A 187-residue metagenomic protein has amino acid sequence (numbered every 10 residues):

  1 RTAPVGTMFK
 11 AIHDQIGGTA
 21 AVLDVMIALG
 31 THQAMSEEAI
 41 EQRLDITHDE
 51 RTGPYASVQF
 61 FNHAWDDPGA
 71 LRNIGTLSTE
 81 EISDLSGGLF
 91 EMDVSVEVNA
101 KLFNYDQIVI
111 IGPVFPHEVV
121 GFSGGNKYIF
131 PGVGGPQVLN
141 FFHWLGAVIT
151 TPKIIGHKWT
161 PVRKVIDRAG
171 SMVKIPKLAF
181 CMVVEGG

Functional and structural regions predicted by a protein language model:
R1-T2, D24-T31, I110-G112: Short glycine-rich or small-residue beta-strand-to-loop segments that form or flank ligand, phosphate, metal/Fe-S
T2-T19: Histidine-anchored nucleotide/phosphate-binding helix
T19-L23, A56, F103-Q107, F115-P116 (+3 more regions): Short coil/turn connectors at secondary-structure junctions
A21-T31, F61, F180-C181: Short internal beta-strands
M35-V120: An acidic, phosphate/nucleotide-engaging active-site surface
G121-N140: A short, gly/pro- and small-residue-rich
L139-G156: A gly/proline- and charged-residue-enriched helix-loop-helix capping module
K153-G187: Membrane-embedded hairpin module used as a gating/binding unit in multi-pass transport and secretion proteins
